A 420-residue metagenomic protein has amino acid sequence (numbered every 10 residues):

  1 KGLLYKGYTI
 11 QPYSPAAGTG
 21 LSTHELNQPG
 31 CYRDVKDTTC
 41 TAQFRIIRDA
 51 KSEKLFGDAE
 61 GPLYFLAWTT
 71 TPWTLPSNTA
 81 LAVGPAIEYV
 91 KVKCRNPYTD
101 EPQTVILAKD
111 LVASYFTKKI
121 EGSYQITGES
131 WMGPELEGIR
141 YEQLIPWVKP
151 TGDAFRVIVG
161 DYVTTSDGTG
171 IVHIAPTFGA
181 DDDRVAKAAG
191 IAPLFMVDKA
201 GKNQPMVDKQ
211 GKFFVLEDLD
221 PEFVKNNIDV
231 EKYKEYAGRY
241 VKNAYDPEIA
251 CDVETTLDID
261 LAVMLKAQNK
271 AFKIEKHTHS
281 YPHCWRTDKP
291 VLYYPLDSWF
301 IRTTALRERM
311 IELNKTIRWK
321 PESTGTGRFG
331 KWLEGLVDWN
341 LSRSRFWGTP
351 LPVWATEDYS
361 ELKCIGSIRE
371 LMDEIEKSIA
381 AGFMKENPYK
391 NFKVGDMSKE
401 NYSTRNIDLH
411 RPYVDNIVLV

Functional and structural regions predicted by a protein language model:
K1-Q28, V35-R45, T74, G330-Y359: Helix-rich, typically C-terminal accessory recognition domains appended to large enzymatic cores
L4-Y13, R33-K36, K209-E334: Active-site "lid/cap" and pocket-lining segments within catalytic core domains
K36-L66: Glycine-rich loop/turn
F44-S52, K93-E101, Q143-K149, T356-D358: Short acidic, glycine-rich loop/turn motifs
G57-V90, T127-G128, L136, R140-A200 (+1 more regions): Structured secondary-structure scaffolds
P76-Y115: N-terminal segments that mediate ammonia production and transfer in glutamine-dependent amidotransferase systems
I106, A113-L136, R140: Conserved catalytic alpha/beta cores of large enzymes that bind or transform nucleotide phosphates and polynucleotides
K202-Q210: Short acidic beta-strand-loop surface patches of small beta-rich interaction domains
